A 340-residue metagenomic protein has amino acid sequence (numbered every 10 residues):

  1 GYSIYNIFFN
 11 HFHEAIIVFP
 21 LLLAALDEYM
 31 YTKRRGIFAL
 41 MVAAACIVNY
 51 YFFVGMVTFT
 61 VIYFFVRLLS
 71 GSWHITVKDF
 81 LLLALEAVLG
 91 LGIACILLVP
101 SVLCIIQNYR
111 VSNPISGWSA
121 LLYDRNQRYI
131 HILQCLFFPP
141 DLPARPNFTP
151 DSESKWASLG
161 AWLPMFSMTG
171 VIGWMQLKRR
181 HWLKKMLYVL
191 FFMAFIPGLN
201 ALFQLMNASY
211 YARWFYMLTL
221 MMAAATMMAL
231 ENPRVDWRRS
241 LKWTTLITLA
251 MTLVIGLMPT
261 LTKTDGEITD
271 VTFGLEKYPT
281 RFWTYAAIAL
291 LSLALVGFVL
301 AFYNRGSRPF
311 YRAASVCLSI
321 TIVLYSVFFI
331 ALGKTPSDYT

Functional and structural regions predicted by a protein language model:
G1-L23, M30-Y31, C46-M56, E153-S167 (+2 more regions): Membrane-interface micro-motifs in multi-pass membrane enzymes
V18-A24, G55-Y63, G90, A94-L97 (+3 more regions): Hydrophobic cores of alpha-helical transmembrane segments in multi-pass inner/ER membrane proteins, independent
L22-G36, S70, L230-R234: Membrane-interface transmembrane helices that cradle and orient dolichyl/undecaprenyl
A25, G36-Y50, E86-G92: Membrane-interface alpha helices of multi-pass inner-membrane proteins
K33, F52, L183-L205, S209-T340: Contiguous transmembrane helix-bundle modules in multi-pass membrane proteins
A43, M56, T60, L83-C95 (+4 more regions): Alpha-helical transmembrane spans of integral membrane proteins, capturing the lipid-embedded, hydrophobic core of TM
M56-L91, S101: Perimembrane helix-loop-helix junctions
D79-L83, A87-H181, M193-I196, N200-Q204 (+2 more regions): Periplasmic/ER-lumenal interhelical loops and adjacent helix-loop junctions in multi-pass membrane proteins
